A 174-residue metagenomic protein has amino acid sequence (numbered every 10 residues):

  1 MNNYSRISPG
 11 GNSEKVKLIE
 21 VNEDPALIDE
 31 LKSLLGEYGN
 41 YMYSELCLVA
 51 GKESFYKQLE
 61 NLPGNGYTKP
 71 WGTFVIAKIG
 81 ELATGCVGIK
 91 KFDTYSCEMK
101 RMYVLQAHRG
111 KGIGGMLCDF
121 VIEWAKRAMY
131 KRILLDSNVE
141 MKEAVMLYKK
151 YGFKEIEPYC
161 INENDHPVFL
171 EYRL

Functional and structural regions predicted by a protein language model:
N2-G11, V168-L174: Terminal substrate-recognition subdomain of acyl/acetyltransferases
K15-S96, K100, L105-Q106, C118-D119 (+2 more regions): Acetyl-CoA-dependent GNAT
K17, K131-Y151, E157-L174: C-terminal "cap" of GNAT-fold acetyltransferases
E81, G85, G112-G114, G152: Conserved phosphate-binding and hydrolysis motifs of nucleotide-dependent enzymes
Y95, K111, R127-K131: Short coil/turn segments at alpha/beta junctions that flank glycine-rich nucleotide-binding fingerprints
V104, G110-E123, M146, K150: Conserved acetyl-CoA-binding loop-helix of GNAT-fold acetyltransferases
